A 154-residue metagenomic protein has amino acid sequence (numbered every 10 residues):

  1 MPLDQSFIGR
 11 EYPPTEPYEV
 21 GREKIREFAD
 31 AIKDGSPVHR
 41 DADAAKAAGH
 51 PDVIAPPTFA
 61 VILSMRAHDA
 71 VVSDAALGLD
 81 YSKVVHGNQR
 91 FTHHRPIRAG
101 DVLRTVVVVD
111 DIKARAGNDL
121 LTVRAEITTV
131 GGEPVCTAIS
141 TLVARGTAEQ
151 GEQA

Functional and structural regions predicted by a protein language model:
M1-L3, N88, H93-A154: HotDog/MaoC-like acyl-thioester-processing domains
M1-N88, E149-A154: Hot-dog-fold acyl-thioester-processing enzymes
